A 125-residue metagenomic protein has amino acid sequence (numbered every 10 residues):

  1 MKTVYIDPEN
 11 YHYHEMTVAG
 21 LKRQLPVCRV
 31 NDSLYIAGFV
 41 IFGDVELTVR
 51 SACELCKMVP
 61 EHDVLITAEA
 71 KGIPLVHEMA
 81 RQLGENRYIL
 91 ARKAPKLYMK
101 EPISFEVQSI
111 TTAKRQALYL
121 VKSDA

Functional and structural regions predicted by a protein language model:
M1-E61: Active-site-facing substrate-recognition patch
A52-E54, L75-V76, Q116-K122: A generic local structural motif
E61, E85-N86: Short, well-ordered coil loops that connect the C-terminus of an alpha-helix to the N-terminus of a beta-strand
H62-E69: Short glycine-rich phosphate-binding loop at a beta-alpha junction
I66, H77-E78, I89: Short, hydrophobic/aromatic-rich beta-strand segments within well-structured domains
E69-L75: Gly/Ser/Thr-rich loops at beta-strand to alpha-helix junctions that form or flank small-molecule/cofactor-binding
L75-G84: Short Gly/Thr/Asp-enriched flexible loops that form oxyanion-binding sites at enzyme active sites
N86-A125: Short, glycine/charge-rich flexible loops or terminal/linker lids adjacent to PRPP-binding catalytic cores
